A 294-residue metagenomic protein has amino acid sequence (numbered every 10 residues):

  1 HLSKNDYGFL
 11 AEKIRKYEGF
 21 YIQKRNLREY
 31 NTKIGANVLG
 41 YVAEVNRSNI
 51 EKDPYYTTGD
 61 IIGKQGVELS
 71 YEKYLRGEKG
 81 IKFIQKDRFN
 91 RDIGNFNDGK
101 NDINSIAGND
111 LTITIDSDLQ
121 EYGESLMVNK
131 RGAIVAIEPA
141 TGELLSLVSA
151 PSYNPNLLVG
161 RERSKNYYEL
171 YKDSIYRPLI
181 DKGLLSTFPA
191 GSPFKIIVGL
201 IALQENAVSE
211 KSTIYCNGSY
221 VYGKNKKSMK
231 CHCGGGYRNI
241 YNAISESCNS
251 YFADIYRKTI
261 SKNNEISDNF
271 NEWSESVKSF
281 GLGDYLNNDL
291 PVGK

Functional and structural regions predicted by a protein language model:
H1-A133, V148, S152-K182, T187: Extracytoplasmic/periplasmic proteins that interact with beta-lactams or build/remodel peptidoglycan
D87-R91, F96-K100, A140-P193, I197-K294: Beta-lactam-recognizing serine transpeptidase/beta-lactamase-like catalytic domain environment
I134-P139: Short hydrophobic alpha-helical segments used for membrane anchoring or interfacial signaling
